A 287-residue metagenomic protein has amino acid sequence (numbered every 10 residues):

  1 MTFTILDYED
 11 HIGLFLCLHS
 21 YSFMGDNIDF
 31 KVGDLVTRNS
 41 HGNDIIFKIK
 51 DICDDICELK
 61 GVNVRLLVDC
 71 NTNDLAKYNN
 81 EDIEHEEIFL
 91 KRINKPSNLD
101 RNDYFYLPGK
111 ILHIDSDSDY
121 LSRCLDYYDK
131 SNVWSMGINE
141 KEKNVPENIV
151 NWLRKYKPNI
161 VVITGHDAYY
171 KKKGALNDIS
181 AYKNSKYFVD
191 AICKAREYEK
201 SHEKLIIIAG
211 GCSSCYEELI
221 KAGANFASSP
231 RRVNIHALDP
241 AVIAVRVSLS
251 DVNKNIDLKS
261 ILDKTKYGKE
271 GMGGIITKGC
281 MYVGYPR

Functional and structural regions predicted by a protein language model:
F15-F30: Mixed-charge, Lys/Arg-rich low-complexity intrinsically disordered regions
D26-H41: Short coil-to-beta transition motif at edge beta-strands of beta-rich domains
N43-I52: Short beta-strand-centered aromatic/proline hotspots
I49, C57-L66: SH3/SH3-like beta-barrel fold
V64-F105: Intrinsically disordered, low-complexity, charged/polar segments
L153-H166, A224: Proline-aspartate-enriched helix->loop->beta-strand connector
Y187-I235: Catalytic cores of nucleophile-dependent amide-cleaving enzymes
N234-R287: C-terminal functional extensions of proteins
